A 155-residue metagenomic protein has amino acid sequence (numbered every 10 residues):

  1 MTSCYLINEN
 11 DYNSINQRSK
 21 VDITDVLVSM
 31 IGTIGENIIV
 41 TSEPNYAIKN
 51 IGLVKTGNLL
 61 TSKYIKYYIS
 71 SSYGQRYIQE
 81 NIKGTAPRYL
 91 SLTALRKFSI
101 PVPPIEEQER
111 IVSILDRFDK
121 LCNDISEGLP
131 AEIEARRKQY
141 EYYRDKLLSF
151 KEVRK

Functional and structural regions predicted by a protein language model:
M1-K155: Charged, alpha-helix-forming regions
